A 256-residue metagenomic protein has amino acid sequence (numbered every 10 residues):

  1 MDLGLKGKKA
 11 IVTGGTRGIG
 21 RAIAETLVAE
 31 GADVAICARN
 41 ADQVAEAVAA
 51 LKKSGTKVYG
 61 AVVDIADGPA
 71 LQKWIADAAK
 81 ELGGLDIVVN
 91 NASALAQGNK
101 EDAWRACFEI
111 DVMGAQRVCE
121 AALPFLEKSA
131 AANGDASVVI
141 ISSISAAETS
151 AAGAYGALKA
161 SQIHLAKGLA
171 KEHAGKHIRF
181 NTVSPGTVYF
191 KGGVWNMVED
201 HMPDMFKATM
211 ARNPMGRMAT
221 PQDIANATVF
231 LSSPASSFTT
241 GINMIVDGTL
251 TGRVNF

Functional and structural regions predicted by a protein language model:
T16-R17: Conserved glycine-rich cofactor-binding loop
A41-D42, V62-W74, Q222-D223: The beta1-alpha1 cofactor-binding region of Rossmann-like NAD(H)/NADP(H)-dependent oxidoreductases
K53, G175, T187-R212, D223 (+1 more regions): A glycine/serine/threonine-rich, flexible loop-to-helix segment that serves as the NAD(P) cofactor-binding "lid"
A76, I110-A132, A170-K171, G175 (+1 more regions): Amphipathic alpha-helical dimer-interface segment in Rossmann-like NAD(P)H-dependent oxidoreductases
A94, E101-C119, V139, Q162 (+1 more regions): Catalytic Tyr-X3-Lys loop
A94-N99, E127-G175, T187-Y189: Catalytic loop of short-chain dehydrogenase/reductase
A174, R179, T239-G241: Short, small/polar-rich loop/turn modules that mediate ligand/substrate recognition or access, typified
V229, T240-F256: Short C-terminal tail/terminal secondary-structure segment of NAD(P)H-dependent dehydrogenase/reductase domains
